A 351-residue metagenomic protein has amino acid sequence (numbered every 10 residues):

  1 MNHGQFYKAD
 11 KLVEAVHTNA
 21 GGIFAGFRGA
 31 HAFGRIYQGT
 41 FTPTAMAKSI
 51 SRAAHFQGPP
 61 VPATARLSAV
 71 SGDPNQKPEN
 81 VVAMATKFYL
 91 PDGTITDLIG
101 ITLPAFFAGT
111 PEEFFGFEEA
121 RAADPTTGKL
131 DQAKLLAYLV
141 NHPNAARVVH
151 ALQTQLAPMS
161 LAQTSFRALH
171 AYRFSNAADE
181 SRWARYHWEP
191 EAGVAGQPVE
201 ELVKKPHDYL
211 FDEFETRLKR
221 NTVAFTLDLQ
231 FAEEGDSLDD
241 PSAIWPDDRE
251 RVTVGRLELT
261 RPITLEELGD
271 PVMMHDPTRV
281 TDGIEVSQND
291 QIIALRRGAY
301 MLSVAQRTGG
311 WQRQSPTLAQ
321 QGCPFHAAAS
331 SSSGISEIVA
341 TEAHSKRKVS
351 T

Functional and structural regions predicted by a protein language model:
M1-T351: Active-site-adjacent core segments of small-molecule enzymes
